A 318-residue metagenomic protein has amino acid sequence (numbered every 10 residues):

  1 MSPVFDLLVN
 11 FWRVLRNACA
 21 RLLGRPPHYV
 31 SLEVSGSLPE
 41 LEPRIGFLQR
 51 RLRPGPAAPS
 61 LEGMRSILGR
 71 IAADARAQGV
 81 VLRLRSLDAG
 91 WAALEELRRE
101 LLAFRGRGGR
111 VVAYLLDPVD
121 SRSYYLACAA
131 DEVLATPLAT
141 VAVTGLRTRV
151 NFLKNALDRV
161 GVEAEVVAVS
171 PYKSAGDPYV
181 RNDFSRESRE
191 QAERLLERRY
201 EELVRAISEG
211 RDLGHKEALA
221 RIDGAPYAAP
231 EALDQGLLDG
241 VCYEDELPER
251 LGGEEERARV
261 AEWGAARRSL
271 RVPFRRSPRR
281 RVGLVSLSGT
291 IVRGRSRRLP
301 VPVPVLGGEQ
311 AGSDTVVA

Functional and structural regions predicted by a protein language model:
M1-K216, A220, G252-A318: Small-residue-centered hinge/linker elements
L134-A135, L238-E244: Short acidic-hydrophobic, aromatic-tinged amphipathic segments that line or gate anion-handling sites
D223-Y227: Extended, domain-scale alpha-helical bundle/helix-rich regions
D245-G252: A ligand-binding cleft/hinge motif common to bilobed small-molecule-binding domains
